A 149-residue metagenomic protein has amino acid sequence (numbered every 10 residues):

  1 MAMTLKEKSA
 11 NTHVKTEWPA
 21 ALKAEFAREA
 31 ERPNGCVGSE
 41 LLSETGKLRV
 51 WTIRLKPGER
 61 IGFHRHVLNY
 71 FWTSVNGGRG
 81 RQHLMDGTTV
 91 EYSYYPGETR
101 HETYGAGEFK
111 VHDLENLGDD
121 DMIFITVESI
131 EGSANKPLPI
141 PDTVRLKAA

Functional and structural regions predicted by a protein language model:
A2-T52, Q82-L84, T89-V111, E115 (+2 more regions): A short, N-terminal "cap"/entry segment at the start of jelly-roll beta-barrel domains of the cupin/DSBH fold
E44-T45, I53-R65: Short, surface-exposed binding/anchoring microloops in extracellular/periplasmic proteins
G62-V67, H112, N116: His-enriched metal-coordination microenvironments in redox/metal-binding proteins
H66-D86: Glycine- and acidic-residue-biased ligand/ion/polar-headgroup-sensing regions
